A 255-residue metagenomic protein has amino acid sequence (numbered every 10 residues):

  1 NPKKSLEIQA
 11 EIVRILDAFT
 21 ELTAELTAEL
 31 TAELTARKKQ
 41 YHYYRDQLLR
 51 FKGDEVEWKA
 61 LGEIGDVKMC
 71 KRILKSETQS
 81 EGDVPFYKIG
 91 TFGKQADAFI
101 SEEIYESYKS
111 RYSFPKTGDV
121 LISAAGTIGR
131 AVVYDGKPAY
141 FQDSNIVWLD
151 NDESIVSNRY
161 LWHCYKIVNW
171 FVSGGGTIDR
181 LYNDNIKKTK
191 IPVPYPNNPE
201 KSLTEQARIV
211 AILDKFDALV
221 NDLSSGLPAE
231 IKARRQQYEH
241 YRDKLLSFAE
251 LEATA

Functional and structural regions predicted by a protein language model:
N1, Y140-V147, T177-P199: A short glycine-rich beta-alpha junction/loop motif
N1-A32, K38, H42, K190-R235 (+1 more regions): Amphipathic alpha-helical segments
S5, A18, Q47, D54-E57 (+4 more regions): Structural preference for solvent-exposed beta-strand-turn elements and adjacent flexible terminal/loop segments within
L34-F51, A139-Q142, L227-L246: Short amphipathic alpha-helical linker/capping segments at the junctions of internal repeats and modular domains
R50-K71, E230, Q236: Non-catalytic DNA-recognition/assembly elements of restriction-modification systems
I64-S76, G90-T117: Sequence-specific dsDNA recognition surfaces
E81-D83: Conserved secondary-structure micro-motifs at functional edges
K88, S110-F171: A short beta-sheet element
